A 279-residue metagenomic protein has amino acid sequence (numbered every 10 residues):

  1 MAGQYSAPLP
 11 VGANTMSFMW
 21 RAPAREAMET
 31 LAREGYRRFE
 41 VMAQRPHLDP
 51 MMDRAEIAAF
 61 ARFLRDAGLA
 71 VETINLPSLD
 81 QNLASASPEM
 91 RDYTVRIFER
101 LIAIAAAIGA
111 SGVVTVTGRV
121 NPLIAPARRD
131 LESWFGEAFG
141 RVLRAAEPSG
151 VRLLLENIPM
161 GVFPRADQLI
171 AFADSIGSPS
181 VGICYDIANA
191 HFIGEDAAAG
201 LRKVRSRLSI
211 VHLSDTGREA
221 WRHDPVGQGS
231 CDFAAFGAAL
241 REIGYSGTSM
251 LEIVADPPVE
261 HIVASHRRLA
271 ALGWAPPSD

Functional and structural regions predicted by a protein language model:
M1-G12, W20-R37, R65, F163-Y185 (+1 more regions): Histidine-acidic metal/acid-base catalytic patches
G3-Y5, R21-R25, F63-D66, L83-G182: Active-site acidic/histidine proton-transfer and metal-coordination neighborhood in alpha/beta enzyme cores
S17-M19, A43-R45, S78-D80, T117-P122 (+4 more regions): Active-site-proximal loop/turn and secondary-structure-junction residues that shape catalytic pockets, frequently
R37-R38, A70, S111, R152 (+1 more regions): Residue-level detector of anion-binding/catalytic polar loops
E40, T73-N75, V114, L154 (+2 more regions): Conserved beta-strand positions in the central sheet of alpha/beta enzyme cores
V41-A61, T117-L123, W221: Glycine-rich, proline-tolerant flexible connector loops at the mouths of alpha/beta enzymes
R45-L48, D80-S85, N121-P126, F192-G194 (+1 more regions): A short acidic, helix-capping loop that chelates divalent metal ions and anchors anionic groups
P50-I57, P88-R91, V95, A125-E132 (+5 more regions): Flexible, glycine- and charge-enriched loops at secondary-structure boundaries
